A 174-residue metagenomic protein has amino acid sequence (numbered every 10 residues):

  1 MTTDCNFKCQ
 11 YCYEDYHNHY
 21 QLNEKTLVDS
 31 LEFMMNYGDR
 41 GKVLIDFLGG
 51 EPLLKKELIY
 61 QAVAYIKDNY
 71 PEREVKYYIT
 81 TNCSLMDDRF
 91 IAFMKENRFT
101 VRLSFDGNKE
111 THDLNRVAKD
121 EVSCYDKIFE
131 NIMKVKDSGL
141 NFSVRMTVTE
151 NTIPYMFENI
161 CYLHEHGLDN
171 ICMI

Functional and structural regions predicted by a protein language model:
M1-A92, E96-N97: Conserved alpha-helical substructure of the radical SAM core
T3, F7, E110, F142: Glycine-centered loop/turn positions within well-structured domains that cap or flank conserved ligand/cofactor-binding
Y13-D15, R116-K119, I160: "Short basic amphipathic alpha-helical interaction patches in structured regions
I45, D126-I174: Conserved C-terminal portion of the radical SAM core fold that forms the substrate/S-adenosylmethionine-binding
D46-L48, Y78-N82, R102-D106, S143-T147 (+1 more regions): A cross-family glycoside hydrolase active-site/sugar-binding cleft signature
P52-L54, C83-D88, T100-E121, N141 (+1 more regions): Conserved radical SAM core fold
I91-E110, L168-I174: Non-cysteine beta-strand/loop elements that form the S-adenosyl-L-methionine
